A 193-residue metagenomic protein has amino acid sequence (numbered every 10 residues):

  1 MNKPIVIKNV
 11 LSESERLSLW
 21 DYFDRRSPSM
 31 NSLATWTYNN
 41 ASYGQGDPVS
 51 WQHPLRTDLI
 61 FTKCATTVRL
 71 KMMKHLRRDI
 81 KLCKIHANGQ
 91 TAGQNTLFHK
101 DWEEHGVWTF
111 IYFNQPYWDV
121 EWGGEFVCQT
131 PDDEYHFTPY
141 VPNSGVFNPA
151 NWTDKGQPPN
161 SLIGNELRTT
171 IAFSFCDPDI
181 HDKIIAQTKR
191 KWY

Functional and structural regions predicted by a protein language model:
M1-R78, W192-Y193: Non-heme Fe(II)/2-oxoglutarate
T66-W192: Catalytic core of non-heme Fe(II) oxygenases with the double-stranded beta-helix
